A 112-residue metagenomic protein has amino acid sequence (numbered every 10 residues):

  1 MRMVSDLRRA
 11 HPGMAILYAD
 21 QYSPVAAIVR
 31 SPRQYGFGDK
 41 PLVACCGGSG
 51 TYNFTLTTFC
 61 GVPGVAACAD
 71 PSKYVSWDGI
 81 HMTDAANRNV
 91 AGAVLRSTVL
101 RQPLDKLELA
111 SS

Functional and structural regions predicted by a protein language model:
M1-V4: Eukaryotic endomembrane system proteins
D6-R9, G13-I80, L104-L109: Mobile gating loops/cap/lid regions near enzyme active sites that modulate substrate access
A85-S112: C-terminal helix/juxtamembrane-tail motif
